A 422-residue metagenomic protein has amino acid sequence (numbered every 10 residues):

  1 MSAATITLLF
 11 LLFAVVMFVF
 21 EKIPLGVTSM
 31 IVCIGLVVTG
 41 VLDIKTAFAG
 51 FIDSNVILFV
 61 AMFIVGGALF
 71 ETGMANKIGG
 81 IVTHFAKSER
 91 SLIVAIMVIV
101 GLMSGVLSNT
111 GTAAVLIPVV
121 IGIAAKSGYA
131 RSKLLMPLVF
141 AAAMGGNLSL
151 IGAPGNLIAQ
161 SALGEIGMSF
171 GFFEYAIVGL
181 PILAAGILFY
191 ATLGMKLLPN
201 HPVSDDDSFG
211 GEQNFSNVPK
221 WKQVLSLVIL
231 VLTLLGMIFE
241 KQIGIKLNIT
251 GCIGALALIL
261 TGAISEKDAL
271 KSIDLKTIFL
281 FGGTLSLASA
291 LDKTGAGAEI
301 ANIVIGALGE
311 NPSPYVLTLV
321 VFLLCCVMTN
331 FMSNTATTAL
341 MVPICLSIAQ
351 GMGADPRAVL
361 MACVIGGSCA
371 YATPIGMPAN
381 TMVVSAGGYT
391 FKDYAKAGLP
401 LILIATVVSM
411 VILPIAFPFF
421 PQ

Functional and structural regions predicted by a protein language model:
M1-V60, I64, I177-N302, T318 (+3 more regions): Hydrophobic transmembrane alpha-helices of multi-pass small-molecule transporters
I6, S91, K126-F140, G145-I158 (+2 more regions): Juxtamembrane and boundary regions of transmembrane helices in multi-pass small-molecule transporters and channels
A14-I23, I99-N109, F140-I151, G236-Q242 (+2 more regions): Transmembrane alpha-helix interface/packing and boundary motifs in multi-pass membrane proteins, characterized by
V27, I34, V38-A130, S272-T277 (+1 more regions): Membrane-embedded alpha-helical segments and adjacent helix-loop junctions characteristic of multi-pass solute
V27-V32, N109-I117, M136-P137, L148-G152 (+4 more regions): Hydrophobic alpha-helical membrane segments of integral membrane proteins
S29, V60, M97, P118 (+7 more regions): Residue-level recognition of transmembrane alpha-helices in multi-pass small-molecule transporters/permeases
I44, R90, R131, F172 (+4 more regions): Alpha-helix N-cap/start motif
